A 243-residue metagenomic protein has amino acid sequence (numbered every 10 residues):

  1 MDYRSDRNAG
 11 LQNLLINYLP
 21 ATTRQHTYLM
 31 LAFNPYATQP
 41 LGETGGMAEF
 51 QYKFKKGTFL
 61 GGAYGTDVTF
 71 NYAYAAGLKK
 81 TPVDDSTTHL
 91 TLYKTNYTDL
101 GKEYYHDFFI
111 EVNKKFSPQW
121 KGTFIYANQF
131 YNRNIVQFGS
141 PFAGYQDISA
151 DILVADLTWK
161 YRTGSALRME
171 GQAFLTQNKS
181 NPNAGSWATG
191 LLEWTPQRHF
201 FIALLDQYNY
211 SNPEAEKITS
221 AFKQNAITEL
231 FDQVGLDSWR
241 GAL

Functional and structural regions predicted by a protein language model:
M1-L243: Exposed, low-structure sequence patches enriched in small/polar residues
